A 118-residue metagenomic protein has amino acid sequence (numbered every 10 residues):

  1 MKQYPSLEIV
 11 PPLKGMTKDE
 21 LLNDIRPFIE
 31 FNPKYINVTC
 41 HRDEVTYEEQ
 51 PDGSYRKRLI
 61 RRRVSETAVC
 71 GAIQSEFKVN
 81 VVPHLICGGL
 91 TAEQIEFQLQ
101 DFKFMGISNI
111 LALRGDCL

Functional and structural regions predicted by a protein language model:
Q3-P11, K34-V38, V81-L85, I110-A112: Hydrophobic faces of well-ordered beta-strands that scaffold small-molecule active sites in alpha/beta enzyme cores
I9-L13, C40-E44, C87-G89, R114-L118: Active-site-proximal loop/turn and secondary-structure-junction residues that shape catalytic pockets, frequently
G15-I29, A92-L99: Short, acidic/polar
G15-M16, E44-T46, I60-R62, G88-E93: Acidic-and-aromatic substrate-binding clefts and catalytic sites of carbohydrate-active enzymes
I25-N32, A68-K78, L99-I107: Acidic (Asp/Glu)-rich catalytic clusters
E30-E66, C117-L118: Glycine-rich, proline-tolerant flexible connector loops at the mouths of alpha/beta enzymes
T67-E93: Structural motif corresponding to the early beta-alpha repeats
L85-C87, E93-D116: A generic, well-ordered mixed alpha/beta core segment in the N-terminal half of proteins
